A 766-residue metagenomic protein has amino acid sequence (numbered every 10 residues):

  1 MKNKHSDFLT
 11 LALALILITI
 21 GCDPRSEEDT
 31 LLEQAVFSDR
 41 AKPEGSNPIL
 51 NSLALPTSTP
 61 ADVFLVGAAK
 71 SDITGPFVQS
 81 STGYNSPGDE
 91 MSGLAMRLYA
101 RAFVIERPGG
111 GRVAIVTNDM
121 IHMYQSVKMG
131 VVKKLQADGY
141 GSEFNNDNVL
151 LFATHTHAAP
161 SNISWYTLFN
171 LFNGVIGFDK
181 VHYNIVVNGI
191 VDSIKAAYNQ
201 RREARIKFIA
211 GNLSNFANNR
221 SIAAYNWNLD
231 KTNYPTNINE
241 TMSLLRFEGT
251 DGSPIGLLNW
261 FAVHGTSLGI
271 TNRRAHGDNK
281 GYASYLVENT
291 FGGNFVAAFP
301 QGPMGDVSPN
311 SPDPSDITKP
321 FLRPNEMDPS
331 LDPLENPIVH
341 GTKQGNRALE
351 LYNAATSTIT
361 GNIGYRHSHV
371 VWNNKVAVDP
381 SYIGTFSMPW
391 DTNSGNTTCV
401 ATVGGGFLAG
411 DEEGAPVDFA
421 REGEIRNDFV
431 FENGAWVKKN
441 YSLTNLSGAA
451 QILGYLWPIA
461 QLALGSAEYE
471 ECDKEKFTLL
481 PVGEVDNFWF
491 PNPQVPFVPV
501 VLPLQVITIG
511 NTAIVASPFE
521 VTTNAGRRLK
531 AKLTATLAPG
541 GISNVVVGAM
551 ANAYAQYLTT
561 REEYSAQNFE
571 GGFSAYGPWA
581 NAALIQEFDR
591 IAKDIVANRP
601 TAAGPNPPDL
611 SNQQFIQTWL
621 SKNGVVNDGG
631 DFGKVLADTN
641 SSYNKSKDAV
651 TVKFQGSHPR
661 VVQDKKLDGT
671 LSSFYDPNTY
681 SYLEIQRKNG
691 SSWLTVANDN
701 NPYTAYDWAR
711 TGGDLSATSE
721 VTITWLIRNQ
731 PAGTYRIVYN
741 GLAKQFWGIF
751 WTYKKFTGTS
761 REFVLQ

Functional and structural regions predicted by a protein language model:
M1-K2, D23: N-terminal hydrophobic targeting signals that begin at the initiator methionine
K2-L9: Bacterial N-terminal signal peptides that target proteins for export
L9-I16: Sec-dependent N-terminal signal peptides
T19-G21: C-terminal motif of bacterial Sec signal peptides marking the signal peptidase cleavage site
S26-Q766: Non-catalytic substrate/cofactor recognition surfaces at enzyme active-site rims
